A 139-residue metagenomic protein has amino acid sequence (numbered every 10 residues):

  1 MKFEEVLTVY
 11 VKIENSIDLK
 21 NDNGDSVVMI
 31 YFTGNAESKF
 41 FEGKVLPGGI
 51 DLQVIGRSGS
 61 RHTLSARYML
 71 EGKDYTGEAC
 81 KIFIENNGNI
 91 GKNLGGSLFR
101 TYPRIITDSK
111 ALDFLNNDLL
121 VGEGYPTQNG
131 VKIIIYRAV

Functional and structural regions predicted by a protein language model:
M1-V139: Beta-strand-enriched cores of mature, soluble protein domains
